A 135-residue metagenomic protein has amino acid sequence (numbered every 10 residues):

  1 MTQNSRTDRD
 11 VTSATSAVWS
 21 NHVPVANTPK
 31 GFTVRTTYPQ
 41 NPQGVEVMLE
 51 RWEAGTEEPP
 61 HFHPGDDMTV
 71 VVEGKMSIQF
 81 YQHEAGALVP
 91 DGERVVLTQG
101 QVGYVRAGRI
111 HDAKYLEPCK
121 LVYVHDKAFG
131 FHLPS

Functional and structural regions predicted by a protein language model:
M1-L49, P59, R94-V95: A short, N-terminal "cap"/entry segment at the start of jelly-roll beta-barrel domains of the cupin/DSBH fold
T33-R35, G55-P59, F80, A87: A short, acidic/glycine-rich surface segment
P39-V45, E53-V70, P90-D91: A short beta-loop-beta micro-motif enriched in histidine and acidic residues
L49, V72-E73, E117: A cytosolic small-molecule/anion-sensing beta-strand core signal
L49-R51, Y104: Short, well-ordered beta-strand micro-motif
P64-A85: Glycine- and acidic-residue-biased ligand/ion/polar-headgroup-sensing regions
H83-A107: Short acidic-glycine-tyrosine-enriched beta hairpin
T98-H132: Ligand-binding loop in jelly-roll beta-barrel domains
